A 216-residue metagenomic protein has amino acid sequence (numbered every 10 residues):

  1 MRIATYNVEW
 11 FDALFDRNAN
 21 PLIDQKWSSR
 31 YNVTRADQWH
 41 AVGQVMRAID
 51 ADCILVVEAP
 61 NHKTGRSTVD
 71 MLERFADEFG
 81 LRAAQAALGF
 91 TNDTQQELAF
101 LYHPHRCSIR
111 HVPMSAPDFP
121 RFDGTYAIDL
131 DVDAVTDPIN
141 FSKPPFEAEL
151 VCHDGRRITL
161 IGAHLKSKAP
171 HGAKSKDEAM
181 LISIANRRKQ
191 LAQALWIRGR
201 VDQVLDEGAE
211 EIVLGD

Functional and structural regions predicted by a protein language model:
M1-L98, A173: N-terminal, active-site-proximal structural segment of metallo-dependent hydrolase catalytic domains
M1-V33, W39, G43, H103-G215: Active-site regions of metal-assisted phosphoester/phosphodiester hydrolases, unifying DNase/endonuclease modules
